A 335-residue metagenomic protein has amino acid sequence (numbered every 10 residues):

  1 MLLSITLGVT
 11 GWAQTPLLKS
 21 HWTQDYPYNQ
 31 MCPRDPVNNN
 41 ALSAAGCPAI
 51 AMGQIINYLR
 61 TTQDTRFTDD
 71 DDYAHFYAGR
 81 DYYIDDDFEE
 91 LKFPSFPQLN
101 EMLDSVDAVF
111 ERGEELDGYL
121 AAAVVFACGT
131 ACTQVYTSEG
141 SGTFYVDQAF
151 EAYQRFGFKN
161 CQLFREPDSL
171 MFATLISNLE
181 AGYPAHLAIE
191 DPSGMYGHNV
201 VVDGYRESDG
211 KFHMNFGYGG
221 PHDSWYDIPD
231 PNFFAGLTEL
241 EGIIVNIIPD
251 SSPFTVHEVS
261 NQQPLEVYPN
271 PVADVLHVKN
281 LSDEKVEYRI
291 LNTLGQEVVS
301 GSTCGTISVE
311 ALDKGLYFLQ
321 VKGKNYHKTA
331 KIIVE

Functional and structural regions predicted by a protein language model:
M1-G8: Bacterial N-terminal signal peptides
G11-S141: Active-site-adjacent structural segments surrounding the nucleophilic cysteine of cysteine proteases and isopeptidases
F150-N215, S251-S252: Active-site-adjacent substructure of cysteine-protease-like catalytic cores
G210-D230: Short solvent-exposed strand/turn elements
L237-Y268, E297: Residue-level detector of functionally pivotal "anchor" positions at catalytic/ligand-binding pockets or at interdomain
S260-Y268, V272-E335: C-terminal outer-membrane/trafficking sorting elements
